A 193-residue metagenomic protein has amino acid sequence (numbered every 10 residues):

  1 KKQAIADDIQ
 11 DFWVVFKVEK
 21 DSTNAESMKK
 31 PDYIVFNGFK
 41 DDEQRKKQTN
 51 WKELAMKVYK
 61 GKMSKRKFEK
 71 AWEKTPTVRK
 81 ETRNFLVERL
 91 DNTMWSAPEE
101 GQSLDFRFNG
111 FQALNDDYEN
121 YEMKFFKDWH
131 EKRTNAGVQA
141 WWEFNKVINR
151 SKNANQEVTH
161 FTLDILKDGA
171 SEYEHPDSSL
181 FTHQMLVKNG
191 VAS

Functional and structural regions predicted by a protein language model:
K1-S193: Short S/T/G/P-rich N-terminal loop/turn motif that feeds into the first structured element of a domain
